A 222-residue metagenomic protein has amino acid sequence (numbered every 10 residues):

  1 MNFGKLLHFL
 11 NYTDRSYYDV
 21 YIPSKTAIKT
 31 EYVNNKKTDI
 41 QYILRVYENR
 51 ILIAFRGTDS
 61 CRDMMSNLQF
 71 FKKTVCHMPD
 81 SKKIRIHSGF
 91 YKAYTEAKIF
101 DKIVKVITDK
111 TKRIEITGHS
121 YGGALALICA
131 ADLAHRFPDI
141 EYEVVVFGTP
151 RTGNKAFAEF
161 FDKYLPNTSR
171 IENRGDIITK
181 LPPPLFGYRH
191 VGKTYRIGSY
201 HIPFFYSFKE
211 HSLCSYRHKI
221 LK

Functional and structural regions predicted by a protein language model:
M1-T117, Y121-K222: Non-catalytic, mobile gating and regulatory segments of ester bond hydrolases
